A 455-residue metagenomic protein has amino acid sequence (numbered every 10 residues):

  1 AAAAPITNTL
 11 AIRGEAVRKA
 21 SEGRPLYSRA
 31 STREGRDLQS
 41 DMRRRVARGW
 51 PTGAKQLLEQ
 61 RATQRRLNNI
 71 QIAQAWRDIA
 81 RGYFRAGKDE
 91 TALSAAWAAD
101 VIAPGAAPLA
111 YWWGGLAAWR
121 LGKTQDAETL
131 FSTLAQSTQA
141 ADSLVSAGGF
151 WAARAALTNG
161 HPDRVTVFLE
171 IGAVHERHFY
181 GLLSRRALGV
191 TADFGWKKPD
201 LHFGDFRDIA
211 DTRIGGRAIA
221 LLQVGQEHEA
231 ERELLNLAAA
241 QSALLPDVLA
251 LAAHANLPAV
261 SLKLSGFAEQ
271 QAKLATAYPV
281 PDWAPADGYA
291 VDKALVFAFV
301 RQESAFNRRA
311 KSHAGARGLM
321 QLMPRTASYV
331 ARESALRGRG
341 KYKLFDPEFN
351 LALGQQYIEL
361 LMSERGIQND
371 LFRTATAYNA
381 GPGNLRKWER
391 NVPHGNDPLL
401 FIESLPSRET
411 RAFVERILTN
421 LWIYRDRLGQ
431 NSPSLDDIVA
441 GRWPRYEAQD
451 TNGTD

Functional and structural regions predicted by a protein language model:
A2-R44, S261: Hydrophobic/aromatic interaction determinants used to assemble and anchor large protein complexes
N8-S28, W50-R66, G87-D100, D126-S137 (+2 more regions): Repeat-mediated protein-protein interaction surfaces in helical alpha-solenoids
A20-P25, T166, G172-L221, T276-V291 (+2 more regions): Extracellular/periplasmic ectodomains of large secreted or surface enzymes and adhesion receptors
A30-S31, L67-N68, I102-P104, A140-A141 (+2 more regions): Short coil/turn linker motifs that delimit alpha-helical repeat modules in TPR/alpha-solenoid proteins
R33-L38, Q74-A75, A110, G148 (+4 more regions): Alpha-helix N-cap/N′ positions at the starts of helices
E34-G53, I79-A86, A210-E229, E233-N236: Alpha-helical segment of the N-proximal tetratricopeptide repeat
K55-Q56, Q60-I79, F84-W112, A117 (+8 more regions): Catalytic glycan-binding domains that act on GlcNAc-containing polysaccharides
A110, Q125-N159: Alpha-helical protein-protein interaction scaffolds
